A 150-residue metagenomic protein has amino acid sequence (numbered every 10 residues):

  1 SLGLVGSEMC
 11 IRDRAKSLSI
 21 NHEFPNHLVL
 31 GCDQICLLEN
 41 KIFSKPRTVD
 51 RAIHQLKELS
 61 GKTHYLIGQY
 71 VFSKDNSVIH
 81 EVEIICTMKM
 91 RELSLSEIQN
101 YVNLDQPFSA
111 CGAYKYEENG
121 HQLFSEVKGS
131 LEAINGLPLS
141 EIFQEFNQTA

Functional and structural regions predicted by a protein language model:
S1-G6, C10-I11: Single conserved hydrophobic/aromatic residue that forms the stacking wall/gate of nucleotide- or nucleobase-binding
D13, D33, A52, Y70 (+1 more regions): Residue-level signal for inorganic ion chemistry
R14-P25, H54-K62: A short, N-terminal amphipathic alpha-helix
N26-Q34: Ordered, amphipathic secondary-structure segments that act as subunit-interaction surfaces in large macromolecular
Q34-H64, M90: Active-site-adjacent loop/tail segments of enzyme domains
Q34-L37, L66-S73, Y114: Short beta-strand scaffold segments in enzyme catalytic cores
V49, I53-L59, G68-S73, S77-E81 (+1 more regions): Anionic-ligand binding region
K62, I85-A150: GST superfamily/GST-like fold recognition
